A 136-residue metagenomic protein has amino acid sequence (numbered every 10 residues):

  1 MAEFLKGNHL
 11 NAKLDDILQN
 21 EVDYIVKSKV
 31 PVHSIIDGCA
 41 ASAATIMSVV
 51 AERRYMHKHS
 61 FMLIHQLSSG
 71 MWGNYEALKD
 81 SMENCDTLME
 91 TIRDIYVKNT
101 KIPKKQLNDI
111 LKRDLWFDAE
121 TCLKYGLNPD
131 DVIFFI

Functional and structural regions predicted by a protein language model:
M1-V22: Positively charged, low-complexity intrinsically disordered leader regions
D16-Q19, D23-T45, V49-I136: N-terminal organellar transit peptides
